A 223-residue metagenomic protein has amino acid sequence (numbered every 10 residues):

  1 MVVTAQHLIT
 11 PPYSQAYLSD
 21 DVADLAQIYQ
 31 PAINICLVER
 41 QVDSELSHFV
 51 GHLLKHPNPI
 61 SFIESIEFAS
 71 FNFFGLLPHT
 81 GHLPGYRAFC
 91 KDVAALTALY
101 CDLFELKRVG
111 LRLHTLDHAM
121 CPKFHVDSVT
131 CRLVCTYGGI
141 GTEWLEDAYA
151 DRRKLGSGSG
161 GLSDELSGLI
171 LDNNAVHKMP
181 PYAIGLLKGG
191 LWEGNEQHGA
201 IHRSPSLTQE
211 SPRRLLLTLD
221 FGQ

Functional and structural regions predicted by a protein language model:
M1-T80, R87-K91: N-terminal auxiliary "cap/dimerization" subdomain that precedes the catalytic jelly-roll/cupin core of mononuclear
A32-I35, T130-L133, Y182, R213-R214: Short, surface-exposed beta-edge/turn micro-motifs
C36-E39, R108-H114, C135, L186-L187 (+1 more regions): A structural signal for short, well-ordered beta-strand segments and their strand-loop junctions that often border
L46-S47, W144-E146, K188, N195-E196: Short helix/loop capping segments that flank catalytic or ligand/cofactor-binding pockets
P78-V126: Extracellular-facing segments of soluble proteins and assemblies that are Gly/Ser/Thr-biased and enriched in aromatics
L113-T115, Y137-D151, I201-S204, L216-Q223: Active-site environment of non-heme Fe oxygenases that use a 2-His-1-carboxylate facial triad
H118-P181: Catalytic core of non-heme Fe(II) oxygenases with the double-stranded beta-helix
G168-Q223: Catalytic core of Fe(II)/2-oxoglutarate
